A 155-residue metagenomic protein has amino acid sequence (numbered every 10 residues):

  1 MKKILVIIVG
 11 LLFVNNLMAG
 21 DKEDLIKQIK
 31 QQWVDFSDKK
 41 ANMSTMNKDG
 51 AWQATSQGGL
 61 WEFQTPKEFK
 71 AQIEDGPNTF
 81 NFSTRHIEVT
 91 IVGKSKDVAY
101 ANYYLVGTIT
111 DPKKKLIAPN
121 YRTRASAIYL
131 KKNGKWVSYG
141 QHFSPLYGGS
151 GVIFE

Functional and structural regions predicted by a protein language model:
I4, L12-T45, V152-E155: Short, low-complexity N-terminal intrinsically disordered segments enriched in polar/charged residues
K22-D24, K39-S95, P119-N120: A solvent-exposed, acidic/Ser-Thr-rich amphipathic alpha-helical stretch
N47, L105-G107, H142-P145: Short beta-strand segments enriched in hydrophobic/aromatic residues within well-folded beta-rich domains
Q53-A54, A101, S138-G140: Short hydrophobic/aromatic-rich beta-strand segments that constitute the beta-sheet cores of beta-sandwich/beta-barrel
F82-S83, K96-G107, T123: A short hydrophobic beta-strand element
V89-Y100, Y129-V137: A short, structured loop/turn motif at beta-sheet edges
K115-L116: Outer-membrane beta-barrel domain signature
R122-V152: Short beta-strand edge/turn micro-motifs at domain boundaries
